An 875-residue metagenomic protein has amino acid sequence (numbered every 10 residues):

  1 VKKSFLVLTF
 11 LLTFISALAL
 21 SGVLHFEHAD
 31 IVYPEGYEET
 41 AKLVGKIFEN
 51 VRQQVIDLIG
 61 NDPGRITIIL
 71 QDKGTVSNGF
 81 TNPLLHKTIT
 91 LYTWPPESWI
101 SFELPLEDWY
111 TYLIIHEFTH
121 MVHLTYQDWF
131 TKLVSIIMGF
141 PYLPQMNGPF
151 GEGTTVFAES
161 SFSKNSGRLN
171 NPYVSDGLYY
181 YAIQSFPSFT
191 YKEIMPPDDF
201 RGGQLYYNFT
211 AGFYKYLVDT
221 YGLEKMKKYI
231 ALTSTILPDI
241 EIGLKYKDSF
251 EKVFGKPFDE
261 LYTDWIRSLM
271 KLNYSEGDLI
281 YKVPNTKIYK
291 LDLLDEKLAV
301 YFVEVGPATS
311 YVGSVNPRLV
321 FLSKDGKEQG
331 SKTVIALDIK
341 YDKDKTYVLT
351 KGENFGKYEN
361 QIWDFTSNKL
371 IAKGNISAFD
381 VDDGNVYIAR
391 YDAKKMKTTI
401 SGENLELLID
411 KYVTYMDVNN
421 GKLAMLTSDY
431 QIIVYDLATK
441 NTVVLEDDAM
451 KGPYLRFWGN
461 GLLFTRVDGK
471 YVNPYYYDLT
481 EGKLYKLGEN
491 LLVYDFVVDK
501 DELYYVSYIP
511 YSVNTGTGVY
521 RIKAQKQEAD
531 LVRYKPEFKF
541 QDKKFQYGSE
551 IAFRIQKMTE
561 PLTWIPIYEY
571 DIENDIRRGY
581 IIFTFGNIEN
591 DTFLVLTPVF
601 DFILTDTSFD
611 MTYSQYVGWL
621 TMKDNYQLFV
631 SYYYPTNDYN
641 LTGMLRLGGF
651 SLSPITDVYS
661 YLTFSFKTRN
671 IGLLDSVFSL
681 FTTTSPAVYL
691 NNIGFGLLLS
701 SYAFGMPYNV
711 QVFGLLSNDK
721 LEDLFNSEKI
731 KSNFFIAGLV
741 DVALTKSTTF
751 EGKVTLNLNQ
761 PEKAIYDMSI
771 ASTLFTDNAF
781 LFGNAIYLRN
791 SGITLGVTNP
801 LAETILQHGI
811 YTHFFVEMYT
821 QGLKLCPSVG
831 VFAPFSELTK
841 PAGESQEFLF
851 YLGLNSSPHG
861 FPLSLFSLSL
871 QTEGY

Functional and structural regions predicted by a protein language model:
A19-N147, K245: Juxtacatalytic substrate-recognition/specificity segment
G22, N50, R201-Q204, A231 (+2 more regions): Beta/coil-rich, acidic/histidine-enriched accessory regions frequently appended to metallopeptidases
H86-T88, F102-L113, M121, Q127-Y281: Acidic/His/Gly-enriched intrinsically disordered linker/tail segments that often contain short helix/coil "MoRF-like"
I100-S101, T111, M146, T286-K297 (+6 more regions): Conserved beta-propeller blade repeats
R168, E304-R318, T333, T350-Q361 (+8 more regions): A flexible loop/linker signature enriched in serine peptidases of the S9 family
K271-I288, L322-L337, F365-S377, S401-T414 (+3 more regions): Multi-bladed beta-propeller domains
Q525-S631, Y689-G694, S700-Y708, S864 (+2 more regions): Outer-membrane beta-barrel initiation region
R646, G672-I810, V829-Y875: C-terminal outer-membrane beta-barrel translocator/porin domains of Gram-negative envelope proteins and their
